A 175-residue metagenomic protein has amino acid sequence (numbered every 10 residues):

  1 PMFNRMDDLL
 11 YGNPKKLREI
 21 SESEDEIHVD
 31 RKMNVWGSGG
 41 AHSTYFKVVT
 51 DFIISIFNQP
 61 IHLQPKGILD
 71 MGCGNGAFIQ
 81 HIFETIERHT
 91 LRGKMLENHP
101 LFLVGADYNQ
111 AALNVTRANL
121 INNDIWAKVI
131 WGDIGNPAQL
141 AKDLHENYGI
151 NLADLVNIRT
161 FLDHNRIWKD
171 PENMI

Functional and structural regions predicted by a protein language model:
P1-G67: Conserved Class I S-adenosyl-L-methionine-dependent methyltransferase catalytic core
P65, P100, D154: Phosphate-coordination loops involved in phosphoryl transfer and adenosine-cofactor binding
M71: Conserved beta-strand/loop positions that form the S-adenosyl-L-methionine
N75-L96: Conserved SAM-binding loop of SAM-dependent methyltransferases across substrates and taxa, primarily the Class I
V104-A106: The conserved SAM/SAH-binding core of class I Rossmann-like methyltransferase domains, concentrating on the hydrophobic
N109-Q110: Conserved SAM/SAH-binding beta-strand->alpha-helix loop
N114-N151: S-adenosyl-L-methionine
G135-P137, L144-M174: A short SAM/SAH-binding and catalytic strip from SAM-dependent methyltransferases
